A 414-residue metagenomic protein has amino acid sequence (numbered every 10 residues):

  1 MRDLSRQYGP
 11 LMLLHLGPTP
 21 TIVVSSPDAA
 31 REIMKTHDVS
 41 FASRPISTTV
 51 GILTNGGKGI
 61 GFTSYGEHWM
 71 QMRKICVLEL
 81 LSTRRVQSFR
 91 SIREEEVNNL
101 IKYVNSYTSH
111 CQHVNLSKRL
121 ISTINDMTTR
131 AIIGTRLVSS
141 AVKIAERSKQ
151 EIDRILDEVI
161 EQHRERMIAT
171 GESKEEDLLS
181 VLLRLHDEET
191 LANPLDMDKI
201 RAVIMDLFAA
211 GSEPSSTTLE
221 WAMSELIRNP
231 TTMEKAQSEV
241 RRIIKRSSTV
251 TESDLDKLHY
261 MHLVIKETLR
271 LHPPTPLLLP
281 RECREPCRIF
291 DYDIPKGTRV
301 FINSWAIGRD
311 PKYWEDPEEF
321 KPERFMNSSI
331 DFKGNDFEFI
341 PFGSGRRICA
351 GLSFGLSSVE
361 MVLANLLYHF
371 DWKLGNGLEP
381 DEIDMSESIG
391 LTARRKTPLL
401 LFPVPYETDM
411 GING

Functional and structural regions predicted by a protein language model:
M1-G9, E151-R154, E158, V250-D291 (+2 more regions): Conserved cytochrome P450 K-helix E-x-x-R motif and the immediately C-terminal K′/meander segment
M1-I92, E96, L116, L120-R130 (+2 more regions): Cytochrome P450 substrate-recognition site 1
H15-I22, R84-E95, N105-R130, L137-R154 (+7 more regions): Cytochrome P450
A42, P230-T232, L352-T392: Cytochrome P450 heme-binding "Cys pocket" and the immediately downstream C-terminal segment
L81-R85, A145-L219, S247, T251-D254 (+4 more regions): Conserved cytochrome P450 catalytic core segment spanning the I/J/K helices
I124, T128, S148, I152-V159 (+6 more regions): Central I-helix of cytochrome P450 enzymes
M205, F290, S328-V359, D384-S388: Cytochrome P450 heme-thiolate "Cys pocket" and heme-binding signature region
I302-I330: Conserved cytochrome P450 K-helix/beta-meander segment immediately N-terminal to the heme-binding cysteine loop
